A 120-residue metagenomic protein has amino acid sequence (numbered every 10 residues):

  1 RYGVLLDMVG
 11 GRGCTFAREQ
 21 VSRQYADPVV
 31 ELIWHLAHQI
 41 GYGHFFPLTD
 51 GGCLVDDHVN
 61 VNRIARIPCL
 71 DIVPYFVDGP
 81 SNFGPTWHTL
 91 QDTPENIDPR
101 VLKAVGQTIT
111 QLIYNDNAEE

Functional and structural regions predicted by a protein language model:
Y2, V9-E120: Active-site-adjacent substrate-binding region of metalloamidase/peptidase-like peptide-processing proteins
